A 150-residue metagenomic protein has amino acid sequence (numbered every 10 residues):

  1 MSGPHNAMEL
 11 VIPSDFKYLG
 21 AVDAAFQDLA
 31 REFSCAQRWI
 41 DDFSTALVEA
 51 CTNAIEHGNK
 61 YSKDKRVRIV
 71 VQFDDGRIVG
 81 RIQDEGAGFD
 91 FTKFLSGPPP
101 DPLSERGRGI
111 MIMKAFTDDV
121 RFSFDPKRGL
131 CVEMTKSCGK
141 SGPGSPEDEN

Functional and structural regions predicted by a protein language model:
M1-E9, A54-N150: Conserved beta-strand-loop-beta-strand hairpin that lines the nucleotide-binding pocket of ATP/GTP-utilizing enzymes
E9-A21: STAS-typified acidic loop motif
S14, C35-R38, S62, F73: Structural signature of the histidine kinase catalytic ATP-binding subdomain
G20, S44, K114: A cross-family signal for key residues in well-ordered alpha-helices that form functional helical elements
D23-F26, D84-G86: Short, small-residue-rich loop/turn micro-motifs
A24-V48, P102-S104: Conserved short strand/loop->alpha-helix "switch" segment adjacent to the catalytic nucleotide/phosphoryl-transfer site
E49, N53: Conserved polar catalytic motif of the HATPase_c/GHKL fold
